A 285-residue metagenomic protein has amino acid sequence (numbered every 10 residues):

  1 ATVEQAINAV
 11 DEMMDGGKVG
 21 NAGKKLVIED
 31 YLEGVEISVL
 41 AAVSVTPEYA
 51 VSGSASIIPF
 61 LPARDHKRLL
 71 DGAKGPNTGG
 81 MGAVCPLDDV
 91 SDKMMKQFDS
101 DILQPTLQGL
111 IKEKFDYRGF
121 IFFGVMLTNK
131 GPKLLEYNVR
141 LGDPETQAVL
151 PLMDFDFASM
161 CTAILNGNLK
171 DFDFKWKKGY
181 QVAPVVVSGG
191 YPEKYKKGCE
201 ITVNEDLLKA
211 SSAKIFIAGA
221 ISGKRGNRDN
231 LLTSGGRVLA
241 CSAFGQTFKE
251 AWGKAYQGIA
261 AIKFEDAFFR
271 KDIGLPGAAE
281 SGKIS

Functional and structural regions predicted by a protein language model:
A1-S38, Y49-V51, P105-E113: Conserved ATP-binding module of the ATP-grasp superfamily
N8-D11, E29, I37-A73, F123-G124 (+1 more regions): Beta-strand scaffold of nucleotide-dependent catalytic cores
E48-I102, V139-M153: ATP-dependent carboxylate/phosphate-activation module, predominantly the ATP-grasp catalytic core and closely related
D99-I121, N138-S212: Active-site "cap" helix and flanking loop/linker of ATP-utilizing ligase/carboxylase catalytic domains
F115-T128, K271: A short glycine-rich, hydrophobically flanked beta-strand micro-motif that places a catalytic Asp/Glu for divalent metal
K196-A240: Generic long, charged, amphipathic alpha-helical segments
K224-S285: Generic C-terminus detector
